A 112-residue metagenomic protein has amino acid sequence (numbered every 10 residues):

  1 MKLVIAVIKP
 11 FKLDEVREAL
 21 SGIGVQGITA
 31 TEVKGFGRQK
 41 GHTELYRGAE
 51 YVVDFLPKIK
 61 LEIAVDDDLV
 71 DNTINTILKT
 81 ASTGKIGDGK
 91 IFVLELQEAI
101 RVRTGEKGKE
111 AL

Functional and structural regions predicted by a protein language model:
M1-L112: Positively charged, small/polar-rich N-terminal and surface patches that mediate targeting and assembly and bind
